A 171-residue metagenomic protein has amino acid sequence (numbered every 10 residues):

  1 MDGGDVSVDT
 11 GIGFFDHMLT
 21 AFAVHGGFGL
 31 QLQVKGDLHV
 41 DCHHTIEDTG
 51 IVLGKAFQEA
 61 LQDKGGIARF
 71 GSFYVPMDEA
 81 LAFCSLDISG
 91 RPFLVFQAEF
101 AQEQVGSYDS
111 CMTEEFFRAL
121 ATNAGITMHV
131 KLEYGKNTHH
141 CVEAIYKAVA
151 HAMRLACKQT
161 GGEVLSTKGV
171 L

Functional and structural regions predicted by a protein language model:
M1-L171: N-terminal intrinsically disordered, cationic/polar leader segments that include organellar targeting peptides
